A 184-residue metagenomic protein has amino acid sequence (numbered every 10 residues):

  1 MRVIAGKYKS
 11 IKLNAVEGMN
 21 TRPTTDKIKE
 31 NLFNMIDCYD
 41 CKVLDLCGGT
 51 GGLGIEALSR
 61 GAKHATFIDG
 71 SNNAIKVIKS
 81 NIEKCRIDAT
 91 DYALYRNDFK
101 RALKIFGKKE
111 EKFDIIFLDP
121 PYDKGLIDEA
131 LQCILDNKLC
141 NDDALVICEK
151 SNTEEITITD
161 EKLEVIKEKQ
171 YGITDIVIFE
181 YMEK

Functional and structural regions predicted by a protein language model:
M1-K184: Class I S-adenosyl-L-methionine-dependent methyltransferase catalytic core
